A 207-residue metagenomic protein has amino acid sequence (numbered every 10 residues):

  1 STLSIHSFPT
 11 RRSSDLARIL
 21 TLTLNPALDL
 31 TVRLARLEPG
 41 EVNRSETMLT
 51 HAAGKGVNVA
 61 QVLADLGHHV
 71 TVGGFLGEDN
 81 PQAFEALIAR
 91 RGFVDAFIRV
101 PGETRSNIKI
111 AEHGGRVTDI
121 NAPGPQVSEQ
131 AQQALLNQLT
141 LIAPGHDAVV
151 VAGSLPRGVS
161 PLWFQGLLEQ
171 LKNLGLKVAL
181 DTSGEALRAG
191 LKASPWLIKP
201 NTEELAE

Functional and structural regions predicted by a protein language model:
S1-S13: Short, small-residue-biased leader/transition segments that mark boundaries at the very start of proteins
F8, P144-G145, A193-S194: Alpha-helix C-terminal capping/helix-to-coil transition sites in glycosyltransferase folds
S14-G73, Q82: Glycine-rich phosphate/adenosyl-contacting loop at the front of the ribokinase-like
L20, T71, A96, A179-D181: Structural detector of well-ordered beta-strand residues that form the stable sheet scaffold of enzyme domains
T23-L28, P101-R105, G184: Short glycine-enriched loops at secondary-structure junctions
E41, D65-D147: Conserved N-terminal subdomain of the carbohydrate kinase-like
A148-E207: Conserved beta-alpha-beta core of the PfkB/ribokinase-like small-molecule kinase fold
